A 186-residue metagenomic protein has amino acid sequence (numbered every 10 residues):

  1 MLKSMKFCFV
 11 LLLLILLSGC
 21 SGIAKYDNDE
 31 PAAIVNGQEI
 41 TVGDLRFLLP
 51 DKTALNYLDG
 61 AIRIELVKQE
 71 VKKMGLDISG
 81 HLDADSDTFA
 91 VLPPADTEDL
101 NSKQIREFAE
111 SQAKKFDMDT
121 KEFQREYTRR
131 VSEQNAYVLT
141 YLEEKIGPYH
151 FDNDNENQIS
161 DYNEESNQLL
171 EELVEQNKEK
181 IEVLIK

Functional and structural regions predicted by a protein language model:
M1-L55, E156-K186: Short, low-structural-confidence N-terminal segments
G22-E126: N-terminal targeting/tethering segments
K73, D77, L100, R125-K186: A C-terminal, polar beta->alpha supersecondary segment
